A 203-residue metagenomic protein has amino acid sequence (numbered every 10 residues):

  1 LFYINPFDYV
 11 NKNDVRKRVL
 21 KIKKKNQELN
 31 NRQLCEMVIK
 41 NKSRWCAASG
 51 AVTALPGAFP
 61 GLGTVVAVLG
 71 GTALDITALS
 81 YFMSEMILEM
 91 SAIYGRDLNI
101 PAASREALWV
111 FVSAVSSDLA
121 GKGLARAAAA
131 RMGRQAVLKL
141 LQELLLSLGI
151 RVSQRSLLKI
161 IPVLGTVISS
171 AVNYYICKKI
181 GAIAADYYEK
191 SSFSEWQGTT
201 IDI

Functional and structural regions predicted by a protein language model:
L1-A58, S80-I203: Terminal, membrane-proximal amphipathic helices and intrinsically disordered targeting/regulatory segments
F59-G71, L164-G165: Transmembrane helix boundary and interhelical junction motifs in multipass membrane proteins
G70-D75, F82-E85: Glycine-rich active-site/cofactor-binding loop and its immediate structural neighborhood
